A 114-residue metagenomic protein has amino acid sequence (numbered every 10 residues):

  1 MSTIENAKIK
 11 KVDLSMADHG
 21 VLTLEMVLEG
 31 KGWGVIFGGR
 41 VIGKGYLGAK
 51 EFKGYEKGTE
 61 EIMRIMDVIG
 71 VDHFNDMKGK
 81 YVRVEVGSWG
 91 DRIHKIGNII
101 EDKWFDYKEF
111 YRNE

Functional and structural regions predicted by a protein language model:
M1-E114: Short beta-rich binding modules
